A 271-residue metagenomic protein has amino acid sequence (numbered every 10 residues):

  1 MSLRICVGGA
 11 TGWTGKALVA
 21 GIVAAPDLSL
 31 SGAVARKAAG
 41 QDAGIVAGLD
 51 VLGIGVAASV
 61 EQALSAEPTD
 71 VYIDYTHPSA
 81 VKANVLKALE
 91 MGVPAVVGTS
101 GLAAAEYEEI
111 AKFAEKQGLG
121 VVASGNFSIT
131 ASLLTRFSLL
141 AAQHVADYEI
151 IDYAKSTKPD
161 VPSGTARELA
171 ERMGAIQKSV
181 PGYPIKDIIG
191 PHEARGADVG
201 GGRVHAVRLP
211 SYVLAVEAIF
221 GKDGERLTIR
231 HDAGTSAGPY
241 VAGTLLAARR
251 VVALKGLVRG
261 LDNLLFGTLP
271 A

Functional and structural regions predicted by a protein language model:
M1-I5: Extreme N-terminal starter segment of soluble prokaryotic enzymes
C6-G8, W13-A66, A146-A271: C-terminal substrate-binding/catalytic lobe of Rossmann-fold NAD(P)-dependent oxidoreductases
G8, Y75-T76, G98-T99, S124 (+1 more regions): Structural motif
S31, A57, V96, G120-V122: Structural detector of well-ordered beta-strand residues that form the stable sheet scaffold of enzyme domains
E61-Q62, E67-E90, L102-E106: Beta-loop-alpha module in the N-terminal Rossmann-like domain of NAD(P)-dependent dehydrogenases, especially those
T69, V93-P94, E115-V122, D223-H231: Glycine/charged-rich beta-loop-alpha catalytic/anionic-binding loops adjacent to active sites
A83-L86, M91, T99-V121, F137-L140: Rossmann-fold NAD(P)-binding glycine/threonine-rich loop
S132-V145, V161: Rossmann-like NAD(P)H-binding beta-loop-alpha module
